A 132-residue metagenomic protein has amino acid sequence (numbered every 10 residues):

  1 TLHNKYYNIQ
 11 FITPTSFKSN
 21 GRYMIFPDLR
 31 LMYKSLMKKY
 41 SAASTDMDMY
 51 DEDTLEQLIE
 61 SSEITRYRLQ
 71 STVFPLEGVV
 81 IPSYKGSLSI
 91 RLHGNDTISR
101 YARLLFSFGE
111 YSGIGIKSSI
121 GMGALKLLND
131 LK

Functional and structural regions predicted by a protein language model:
T1-K132: RNA-interacting cores
